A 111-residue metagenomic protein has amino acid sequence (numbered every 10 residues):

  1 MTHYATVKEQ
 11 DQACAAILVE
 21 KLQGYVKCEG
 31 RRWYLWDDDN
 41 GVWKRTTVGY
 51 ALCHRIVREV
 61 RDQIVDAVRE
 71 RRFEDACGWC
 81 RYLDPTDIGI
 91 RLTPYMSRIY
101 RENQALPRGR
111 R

Functional and structural regions predicted by a protein language model:
M1-R111: Intein modules and their embedded homing endonuclease domains
